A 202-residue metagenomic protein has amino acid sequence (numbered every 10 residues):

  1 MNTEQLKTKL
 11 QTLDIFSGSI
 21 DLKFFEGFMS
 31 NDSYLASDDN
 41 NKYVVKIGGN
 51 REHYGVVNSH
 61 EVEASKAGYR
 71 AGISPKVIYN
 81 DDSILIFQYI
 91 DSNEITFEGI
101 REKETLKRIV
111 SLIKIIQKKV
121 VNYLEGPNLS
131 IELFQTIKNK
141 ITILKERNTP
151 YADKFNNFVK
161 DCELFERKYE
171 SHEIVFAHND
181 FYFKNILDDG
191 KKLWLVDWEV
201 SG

Functional and structural regions predicted by a protein language model:
N2-S17, V121-N179, D189: An alpha-helical support segment within catalytic cores of ATP-dependent transferases
K7-L10, D38-K42, R51, I86-D91 (+4 more regions): Short amphipathic alpha-helical segments, especially helix-boundary/capping motifs
K9, I20, S30-N31, E61-E63 (+3 more regions): A generic local structural motif
S17-K23: A short acidic/basic microdomain associated with nuclease active sites
S19, I73-P75, N185: Short small/polar-residue motifs
K23-I131, T136, E146-K154, S171: ATP-binding pocket architecture of kinase catalytic cores
S30-N40, V44-V45, E163-G202: Active-site acidic catalytic loop and adjacent metal/ATP-binding pocket of ATP-dependent phosphoryl transfer enzymes
L106, V110-I113, V159, H178 (+1 more regions): Hydrophobic, well-ordered secondary-structure segments
